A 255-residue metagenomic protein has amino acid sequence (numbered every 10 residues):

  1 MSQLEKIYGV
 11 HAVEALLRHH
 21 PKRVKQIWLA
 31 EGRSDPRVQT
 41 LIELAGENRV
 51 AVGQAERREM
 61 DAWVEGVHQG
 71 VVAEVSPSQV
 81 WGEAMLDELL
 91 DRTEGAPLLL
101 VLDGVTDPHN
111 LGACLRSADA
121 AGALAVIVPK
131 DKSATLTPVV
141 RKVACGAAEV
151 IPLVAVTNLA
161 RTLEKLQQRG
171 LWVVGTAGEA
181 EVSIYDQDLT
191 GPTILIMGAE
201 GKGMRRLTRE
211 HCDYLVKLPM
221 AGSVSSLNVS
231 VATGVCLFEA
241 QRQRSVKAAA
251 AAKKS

Functional and structural regions predicted by a protein language model:
M1-L89, A252-S255: N-terminal positively charged helical leader segments and presequences
E5-Y8, A12, W81, T106-H109 (+2 more regions): Short secondary-structure boundary/capping elements
G9, N110, A118, V173 (+3 more regions): Conserved RecA-like P-loop NTPase ATPase core
A15-K22, L29, R33, V50-A51 (+2 more regions): RNA substrate-binding interface of SAM-dependent RNA methyltransferases
E56, S76, D103, P129-K130 (+5 more regions): Short beta->alpha connector loops at strand-helix junctions that form conserved, small/polar/Pro-enriched
W63-S76, G146-A148, P152-V156, L189-G198: Short basic, glycine-rich beta-strand/loop surfaces that mediate nucleic-acid
A120, R141-A147, R206-S255: Structured adenosyl-cofactor binding patch, chiefly the S-adenosyl-L-methionine
V174-N228: Active-site/ligand-binding-proximal alpha/beta "capping" segment
